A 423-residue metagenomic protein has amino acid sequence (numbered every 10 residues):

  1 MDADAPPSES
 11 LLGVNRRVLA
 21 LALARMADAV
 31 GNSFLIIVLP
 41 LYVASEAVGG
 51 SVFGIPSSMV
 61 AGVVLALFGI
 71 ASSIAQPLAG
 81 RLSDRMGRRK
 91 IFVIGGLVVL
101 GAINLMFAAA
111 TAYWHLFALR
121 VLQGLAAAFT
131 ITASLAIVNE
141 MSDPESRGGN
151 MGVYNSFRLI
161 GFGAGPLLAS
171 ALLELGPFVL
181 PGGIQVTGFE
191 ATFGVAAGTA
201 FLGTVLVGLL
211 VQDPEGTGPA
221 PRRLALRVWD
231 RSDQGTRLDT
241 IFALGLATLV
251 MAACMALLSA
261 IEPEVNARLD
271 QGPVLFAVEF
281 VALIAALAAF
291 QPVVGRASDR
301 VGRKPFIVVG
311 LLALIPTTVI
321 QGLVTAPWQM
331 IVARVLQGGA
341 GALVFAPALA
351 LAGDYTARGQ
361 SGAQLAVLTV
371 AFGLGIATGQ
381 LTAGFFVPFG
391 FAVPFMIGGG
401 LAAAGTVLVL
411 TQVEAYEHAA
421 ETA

Functional and structural regions predicted by a protein language model:
D2, G208-R231, Y416-A423: Flexible cytoplasmic inter-helical loops of multi-pass small-molecule transporters
S8-G69, T240-A247, M251-G272: Helix-loop boundary and gating motifs at the non-cytosolic
G62-R81, V281-V293: Central cavity-lining transmembrane alpha-helices of secondary-active solute carriers, predominantly the Major
G87, A109-W114, G302, L323-Q329: Helix-breaking motifs and short loop linkers at transmembrane-helix boundaries and internal kinks in secondary membrane
I91-L105, P305-I320: Structural signature of the two symmetry-related core transmembrane helices
W114-L122, T317, W328-L336: Paired small-residue
F129-D143, L343-A357: Intracellular juxtamembrane helix-capping segments at the cytosolic ends of symmetry-related transmembrane helices
A197-T217, G405-V413: C-terminal membrane-cytosol helix-exit motif in multi-pass small-molecule transporters
